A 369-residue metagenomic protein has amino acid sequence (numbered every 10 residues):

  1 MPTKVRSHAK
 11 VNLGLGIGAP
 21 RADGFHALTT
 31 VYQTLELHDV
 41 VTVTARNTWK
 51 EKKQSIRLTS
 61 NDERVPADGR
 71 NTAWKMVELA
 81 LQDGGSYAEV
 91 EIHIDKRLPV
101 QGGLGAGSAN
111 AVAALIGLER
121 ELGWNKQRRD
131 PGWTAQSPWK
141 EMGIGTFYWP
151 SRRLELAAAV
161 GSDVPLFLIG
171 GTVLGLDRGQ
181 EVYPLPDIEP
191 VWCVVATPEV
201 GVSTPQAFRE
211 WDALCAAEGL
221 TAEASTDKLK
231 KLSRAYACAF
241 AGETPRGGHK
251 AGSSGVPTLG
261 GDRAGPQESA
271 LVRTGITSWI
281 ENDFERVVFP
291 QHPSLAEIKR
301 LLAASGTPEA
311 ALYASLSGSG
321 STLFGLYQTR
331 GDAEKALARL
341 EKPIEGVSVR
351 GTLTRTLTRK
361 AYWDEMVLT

Functional and structural regions predicted by a protein language model:
M1-G102, A106, E119-R128, W133 (+2 more regions): ATP-binding N-lobe of GHMP and related small-molecule kinases
T34, A158-A159, P165-L168, P184-E189 (+1 more regions): Solvent-exposed alpha-helices and their adjacent loops that cap or buttress functional pockets in soluble metabolic
K50-P66, A114, L156-A158, V272-N282: Short, basic/glycine-rich phosphate-binding loops at helix/coil junctions that contact nucleotide phosphates
P66, H93-L122, G161-S162, L312-Y327: Glycine/serine-rich anion-binding loops at beta->alpha junctions that coordinate negatively charged ligand groups
A73, G102-Q127, G145-P150, A157 (+1 more regions): DPxDG-like acidic metal-binding loop motif
I169-Y313, Q328-G331, A338-E341, E345-T369: Conserved, helical-rich catalytic subdomain that frames metal- and/or nucleotide-binding sites in enzyme alpha/beta
